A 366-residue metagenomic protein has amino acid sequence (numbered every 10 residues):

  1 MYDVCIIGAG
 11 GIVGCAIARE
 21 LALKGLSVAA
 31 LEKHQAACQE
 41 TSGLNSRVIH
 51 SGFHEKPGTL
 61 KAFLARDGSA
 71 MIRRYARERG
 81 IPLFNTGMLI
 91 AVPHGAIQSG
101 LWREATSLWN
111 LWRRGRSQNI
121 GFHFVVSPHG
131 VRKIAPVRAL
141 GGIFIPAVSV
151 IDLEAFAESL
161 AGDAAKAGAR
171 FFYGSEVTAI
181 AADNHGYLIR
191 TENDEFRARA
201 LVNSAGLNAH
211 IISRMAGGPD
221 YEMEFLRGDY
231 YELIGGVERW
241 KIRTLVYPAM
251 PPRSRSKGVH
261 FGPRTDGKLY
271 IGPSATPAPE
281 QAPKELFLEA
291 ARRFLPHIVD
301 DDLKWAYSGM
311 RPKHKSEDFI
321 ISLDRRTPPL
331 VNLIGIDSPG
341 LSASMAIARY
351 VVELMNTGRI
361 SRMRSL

Functional and structural regions predicted by a protein language model:
M1-V13: Beta1/beta-strand and adjacent pyrophosphate-binding region of the FAD-binding site in flavoprotein oxidoreductases
I6-I7, F196-N208, A348: Short hydrophobic core segments
E20, I49, I81-L83, E195 (+1 more regions): Active-site substrate-recognition segment that forms the wall of the catalytic cavity or substrate channel
A22-G43: Glycine-rich FAD pyrophosphate-binding loop
K24, I320-L366: C-terminal lid/capping helical subdomain adjacent to the catalytic/cofactor pocket in oxidative enzymes
R47-K133, A139, G258-V259: Dinucleotide-binding Rossmann-like beta1-alpha1 core, especially the glycine-rich loop that anchors the ADP
P57-D67, H94-A105, I143-G162, E280-P283 (+2 more regions): Short beta-strand to alpha-helix junction loop
I143-R199, M345: Helical element adjacent to the flavin cofactor pocket in flavoenzyme catalytic cores
